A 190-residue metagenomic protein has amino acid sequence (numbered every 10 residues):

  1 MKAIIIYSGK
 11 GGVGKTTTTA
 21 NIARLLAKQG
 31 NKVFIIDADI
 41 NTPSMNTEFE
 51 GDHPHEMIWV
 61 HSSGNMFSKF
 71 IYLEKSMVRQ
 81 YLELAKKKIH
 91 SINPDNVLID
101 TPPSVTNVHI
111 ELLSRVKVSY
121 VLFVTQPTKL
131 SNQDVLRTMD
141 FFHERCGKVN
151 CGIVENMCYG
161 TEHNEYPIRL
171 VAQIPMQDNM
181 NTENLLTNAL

Functional and structural regions predicted by a protein language model:
K2-E56, N96: Walker A/P-loop NTP-binding active-site region of P-loop NTPases, recognizing the glycine-rich GxxxxGKT/S
A3, K32-V33, V97, V121 (+2 more regions): Hydrophobic anchor at the start of a short beta-strand that flanks the dinucleotide cofactor-binding loop
I6, S62, L98, L122-Q126 (+1 more regions): Conserved beta-strand segments of the P-loop GTPase G domain that flank and frequently precede/overlap
I40-T42, M66-S68, P103-V105, T128-L130 (+2 more regions): Conserved nucleotide-binding/hydrolysis micro-motifs of P-loop NTPases
N46-E48, Q133-E144: Active-site-proximal loop->helix
N65-K117: Phosphate-binding/switch loop-helix module in NTP-utilizing enzymes
T101-T106, V118-T138: Conserved Switch II/interswitch segment of TRAFAC-class P-loop GTPases
M139, H143-L190: C-terminal lobe/tail of nucleotide-utilizing enzymes
